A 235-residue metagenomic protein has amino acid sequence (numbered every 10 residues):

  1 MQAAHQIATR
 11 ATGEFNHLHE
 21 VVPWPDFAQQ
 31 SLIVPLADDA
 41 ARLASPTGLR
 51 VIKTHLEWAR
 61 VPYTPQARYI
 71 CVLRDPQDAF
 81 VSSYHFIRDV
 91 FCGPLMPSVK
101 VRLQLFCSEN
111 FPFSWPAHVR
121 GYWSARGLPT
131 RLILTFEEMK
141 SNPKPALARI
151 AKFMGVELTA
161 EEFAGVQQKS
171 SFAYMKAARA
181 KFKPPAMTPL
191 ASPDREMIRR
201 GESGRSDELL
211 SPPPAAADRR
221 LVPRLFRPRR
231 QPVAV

Functional and structural regions predicted by a protein language model:
M1-L134, K144, E161, A180 (+1 more regions): PAPS-dependent sulfotransferase catalytic domain
M139-N142: Acidic, metal-coordinating catalytic cores used for nucleic-acid/nucleotide bond scission and strand-transfer chemistry
P145, S170-F172: Mid-to-C-terminal catalytic subdomains of enzymes that bind/position adenosyl phosphate moieties or nucleic-acid
L147-A151: Feature recognizes metal-dependent phosphohydrolase scaffolds
F153-V156: Extended serine/threonine-enriched, polar tracts that run as long, contiguous segments within proteins
M175-K176: N-terminal redox-cofactor-binding region of secreted/periplasmic oxidoreductases
